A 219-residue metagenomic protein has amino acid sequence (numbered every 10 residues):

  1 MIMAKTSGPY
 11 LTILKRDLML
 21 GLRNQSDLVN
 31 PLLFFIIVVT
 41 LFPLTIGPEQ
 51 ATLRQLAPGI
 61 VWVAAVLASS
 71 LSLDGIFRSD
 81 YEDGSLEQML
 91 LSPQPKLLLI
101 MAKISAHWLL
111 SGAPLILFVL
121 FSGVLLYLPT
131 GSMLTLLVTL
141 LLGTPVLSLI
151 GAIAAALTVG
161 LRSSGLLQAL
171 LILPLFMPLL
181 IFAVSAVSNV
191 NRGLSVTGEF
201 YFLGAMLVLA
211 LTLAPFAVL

Functional and structural regions predicted by a protein language model:
I2-P31: Aromatic- and glycine-rich beta-strand/loop motifs that create alpha-glucan
G21, S70-L90: Transmembrane helix boundary and interhelical loop/hinge segments in multi-pass membrane proteins
Q25-G47, W62-A65, L171-F182, M206-A214: Hydrophobic alpha-helical transmembrane segments of multi-pass membrane transport/permease proteins
P43, R192-L219: Alpha-helical transmembrane segments of multi-pass membrane transporters/translocases
A57-L73, F77: Long, hydrophobic alpha-helical segments
Q94-W108, T135, A169-L170: Membrane-interface alpha-helices at helix entry/exit sites of multi-pass transporters
M101-L126, V146, I150, A183-V184: Hydrophobic alpha-helical transmembrane segments that constitute the membrane-spanning cores of multi-pass membrane
L134, L141-L173: A structural motif at transmembrane helix-loop-helix junctions in multipass membrane proteins
